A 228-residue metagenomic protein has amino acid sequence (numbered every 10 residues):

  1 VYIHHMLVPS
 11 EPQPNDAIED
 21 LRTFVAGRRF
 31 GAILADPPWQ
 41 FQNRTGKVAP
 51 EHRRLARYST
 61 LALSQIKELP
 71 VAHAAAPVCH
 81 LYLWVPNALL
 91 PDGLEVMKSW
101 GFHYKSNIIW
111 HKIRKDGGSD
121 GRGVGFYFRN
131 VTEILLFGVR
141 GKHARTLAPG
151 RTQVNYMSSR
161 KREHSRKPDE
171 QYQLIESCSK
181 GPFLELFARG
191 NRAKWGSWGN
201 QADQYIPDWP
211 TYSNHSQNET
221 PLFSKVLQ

Functional and structural regions predicted by a protein language model:
V1-Q228: Class I S-adenosyl-L-methionine-dependent methyltransferase catalytic core
